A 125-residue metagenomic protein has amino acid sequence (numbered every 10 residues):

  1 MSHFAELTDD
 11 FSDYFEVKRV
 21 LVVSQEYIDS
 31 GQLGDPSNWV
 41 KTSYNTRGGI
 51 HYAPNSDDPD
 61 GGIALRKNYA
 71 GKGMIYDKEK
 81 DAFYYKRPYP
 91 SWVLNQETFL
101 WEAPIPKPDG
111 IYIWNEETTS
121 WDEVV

Functional and structural regions predicted by a protein language model:
M1-V125: Interaction-interface detector
